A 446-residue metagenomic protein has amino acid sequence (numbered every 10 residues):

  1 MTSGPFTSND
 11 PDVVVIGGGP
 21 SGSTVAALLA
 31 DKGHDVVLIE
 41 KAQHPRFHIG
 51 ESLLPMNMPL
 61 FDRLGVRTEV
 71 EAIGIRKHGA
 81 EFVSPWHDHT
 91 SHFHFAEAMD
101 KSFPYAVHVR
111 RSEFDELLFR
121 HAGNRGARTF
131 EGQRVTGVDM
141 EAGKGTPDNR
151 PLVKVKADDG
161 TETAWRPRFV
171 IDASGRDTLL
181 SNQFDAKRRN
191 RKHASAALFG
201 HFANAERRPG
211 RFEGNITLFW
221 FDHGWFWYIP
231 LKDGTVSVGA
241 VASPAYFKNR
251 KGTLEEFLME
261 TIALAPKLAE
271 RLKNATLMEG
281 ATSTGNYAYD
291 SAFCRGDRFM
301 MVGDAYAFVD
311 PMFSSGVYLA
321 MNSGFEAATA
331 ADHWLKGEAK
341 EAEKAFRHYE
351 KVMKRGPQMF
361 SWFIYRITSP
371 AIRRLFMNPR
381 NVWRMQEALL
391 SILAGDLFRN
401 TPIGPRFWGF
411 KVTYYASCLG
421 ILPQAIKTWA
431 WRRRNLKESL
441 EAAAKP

Functional and structural regions predicted by a protein language model:
P5-G19: Beta1/beta-strand and adjacent pyrophosphate-binding region of the FAD-binding site in flavoprotein oxidoreductases
G22-S23: N-terminal Rossmann-fold NAD(P) dinucleotide-binding loop
A30-I49: Glycine-rich FAD pyrophosphate-binding loop
H48-H87: N-terminal FAD cofactor-binding segment of flavoenzymes
I73, Y246-A330, W334-E350, R355: FAD/FMN-dependent oxidoreductases across multiple families
M99-R120, K248-G252: Short beta-strand to alpha-helix junction loop
H121-L268: Predominantly flavin-linked oxidoreductase catalytic cores and closely associated redox partners
T329-P446: C-terminal helical "tail/cap" subdomain of flavin- and related membrane-associated enzymes
